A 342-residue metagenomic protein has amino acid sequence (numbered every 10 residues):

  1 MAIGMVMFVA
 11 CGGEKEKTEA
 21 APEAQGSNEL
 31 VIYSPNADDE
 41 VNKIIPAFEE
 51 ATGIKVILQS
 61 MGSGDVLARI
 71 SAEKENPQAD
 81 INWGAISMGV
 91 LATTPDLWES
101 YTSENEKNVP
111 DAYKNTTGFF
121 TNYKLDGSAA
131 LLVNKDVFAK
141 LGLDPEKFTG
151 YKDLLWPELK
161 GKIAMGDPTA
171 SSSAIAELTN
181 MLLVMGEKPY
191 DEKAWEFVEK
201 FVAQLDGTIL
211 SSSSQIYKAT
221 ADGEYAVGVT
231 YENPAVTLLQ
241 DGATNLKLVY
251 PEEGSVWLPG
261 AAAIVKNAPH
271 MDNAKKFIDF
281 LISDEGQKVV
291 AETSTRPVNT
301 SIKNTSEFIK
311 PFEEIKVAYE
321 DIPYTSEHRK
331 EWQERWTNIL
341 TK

Functional and structural regions predicted by a protein language model:
M1-E29: Short, low-complexity disordered leader/linker segments with a strong preference for bacterial N-terminal type II
V31-N42, Q78-A221: Extracytoplasmic ligand-binding site segments that recognize negatively charged/polar headgroups
K43-L58: Short alpha-helix C-terminal cap/hinge motif
M88-T93, A221, A226-N245: A ligand-binding cleft/hinge motif common to bilobed small-molecule-binding domains
L132-V137, L182-L183, L258-H270, V289-V290: A bilobed periplasmic-binding-protein/Venus flytrap-type ligand-binding module shared by bacterial periplasmic
G161-G166, F280-N304: Periplasmic-binding protein-like
F197-A203, I209, E232, G242-K266: Periplasmic-binding protein-like
E307-K342: Extracellular/periplasmic bilobal clamshell ligand-binding domains
